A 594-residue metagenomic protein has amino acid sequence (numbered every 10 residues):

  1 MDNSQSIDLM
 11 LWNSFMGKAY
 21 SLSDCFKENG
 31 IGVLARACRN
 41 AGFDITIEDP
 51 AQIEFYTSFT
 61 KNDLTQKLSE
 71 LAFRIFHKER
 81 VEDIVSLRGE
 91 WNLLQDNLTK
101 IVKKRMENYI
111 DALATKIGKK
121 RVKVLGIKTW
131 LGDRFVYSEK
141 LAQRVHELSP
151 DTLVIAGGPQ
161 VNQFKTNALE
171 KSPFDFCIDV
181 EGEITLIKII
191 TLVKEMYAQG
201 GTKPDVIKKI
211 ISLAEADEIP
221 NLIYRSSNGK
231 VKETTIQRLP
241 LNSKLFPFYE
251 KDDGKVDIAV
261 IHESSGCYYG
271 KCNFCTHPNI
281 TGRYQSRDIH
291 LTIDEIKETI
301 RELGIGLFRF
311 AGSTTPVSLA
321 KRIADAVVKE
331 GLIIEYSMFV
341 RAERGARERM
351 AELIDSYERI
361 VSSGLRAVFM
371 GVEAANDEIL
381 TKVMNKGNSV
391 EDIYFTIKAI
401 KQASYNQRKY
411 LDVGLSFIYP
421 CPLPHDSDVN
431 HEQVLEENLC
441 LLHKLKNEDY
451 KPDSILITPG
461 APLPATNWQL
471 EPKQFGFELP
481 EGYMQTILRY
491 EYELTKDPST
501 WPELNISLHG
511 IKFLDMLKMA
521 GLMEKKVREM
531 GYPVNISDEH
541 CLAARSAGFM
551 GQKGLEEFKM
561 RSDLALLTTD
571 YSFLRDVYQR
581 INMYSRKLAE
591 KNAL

Functional and structural regions predicted by a protein language model:
M1-S14, K18-S21, R39-N40, D44 (+5 more regions): Radical SAM enzyme core and accessory elements
D2-I7, G17-K18, A216-I261: N-terminal [4Fe-4S]-dependent radical SAM core
N3-W12, M16-A19, V124, I155 (+3 more regions): Conserved SAM/AdoMet-binding glycine-rich loop
K18-S21, E54-T57, V161-K165, S318-A320 (+3 more regions): Flexible glycine/acidic-rich beta-alpha junction loops that bind and position SAM and/or redox cofactors in anaerobic
K27-G30, L34-A37, T46-E48, Q52 (+3 more regions): Glycine-rich beta-alpha loop elements in corrinoid/cobalamin-binding modules across cobalamin-dependent enzymes
A41, I53, T57-K67, L71-D111 (+2 more regions): Conserved Radical SAM active-site core
N167-K188, S356-A367, V434-P459: Structural recognition of alpha->loop->beta junctions
D253-H290: Canonical Radical SAM [4Fe-4S] cluster-binding loop centered on the CxxxCxxC motif and its immediate flanking residues
